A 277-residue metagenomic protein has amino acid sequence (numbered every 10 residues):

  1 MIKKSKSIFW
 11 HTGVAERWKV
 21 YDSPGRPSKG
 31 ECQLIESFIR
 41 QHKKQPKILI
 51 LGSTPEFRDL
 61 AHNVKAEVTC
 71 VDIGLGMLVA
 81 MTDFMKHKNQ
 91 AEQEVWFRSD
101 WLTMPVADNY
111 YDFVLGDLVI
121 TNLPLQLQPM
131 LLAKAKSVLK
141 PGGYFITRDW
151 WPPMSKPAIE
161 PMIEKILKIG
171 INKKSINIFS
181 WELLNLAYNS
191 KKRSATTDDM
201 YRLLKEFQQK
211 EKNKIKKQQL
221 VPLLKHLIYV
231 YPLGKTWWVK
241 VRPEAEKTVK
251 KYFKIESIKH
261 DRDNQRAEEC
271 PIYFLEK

Functional and structural regions predicted by a protein language model:
M1-K43: Class I SAM-dependent methyltransferase Rossmann-like catalytic core, especially the SAM/SAH-binding loop
K47-M104: Class I SAM-dependent methyltransferase SAM/SAH-binding core
L102-V114: A short acidic, Gly/Pro-enriched loop at the edge of an enzyme's catalytic core that lines a small-molecule cofactor
D112-P129: A short SAM/SAH-binding and catalytic strip from SAM-dependent methyltransferases
P129-Y144: A short glycine-rich, Lys/Arg-flanked "PGG" loop and its adjoining helix->strand segment in the class I
I146-L186: Conserved class I S-adenosyl-L-methionine
G234-Y252: Short alpha-helix
K250-K277: Core SAM-dependent methyltransferase catalytic element
